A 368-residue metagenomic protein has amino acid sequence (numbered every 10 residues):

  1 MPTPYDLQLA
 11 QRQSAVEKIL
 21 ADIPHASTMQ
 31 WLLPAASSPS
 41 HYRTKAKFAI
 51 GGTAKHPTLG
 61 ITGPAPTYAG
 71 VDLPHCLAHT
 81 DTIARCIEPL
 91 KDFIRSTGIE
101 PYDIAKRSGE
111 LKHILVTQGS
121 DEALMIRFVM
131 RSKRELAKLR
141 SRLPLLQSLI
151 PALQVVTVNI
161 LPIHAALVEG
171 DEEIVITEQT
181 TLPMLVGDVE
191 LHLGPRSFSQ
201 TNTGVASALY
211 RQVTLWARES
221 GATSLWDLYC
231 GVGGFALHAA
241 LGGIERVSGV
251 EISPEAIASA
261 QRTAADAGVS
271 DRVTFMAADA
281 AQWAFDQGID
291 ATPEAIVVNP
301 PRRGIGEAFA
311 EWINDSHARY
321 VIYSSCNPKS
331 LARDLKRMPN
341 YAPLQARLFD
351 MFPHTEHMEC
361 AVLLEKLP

Functional and structural regions predicted by a protein language model:
M1-D103, D121: Extended interfacial segments that mediate partner engagement and assembly in macromolecular machines
H41-P64, L115-T117, I174, E178-V186 (+2 more regions): Short beta-strand elements
I50-G52, Q118-S120, D350, K366: Short, low-complexity Ser/Thr-rich regulatory SLiMs
G51, V116, E122-R131, E190-G194: Short, aliphatic-rich beta-strand segments
G60-P64, R127, A260: Short, acidic/hydrophobic/Gly-rich beta-strand patch recurrent on exposed beta strands that often constitutes part
C76, I126-A137: A short interface-forming secondary-structure element
S108-S120: Short edge beta-strands and adjacent turn/loop segments
E135-R140, P144-P368: Rossmann-like S-adenosyl-L-methionine
